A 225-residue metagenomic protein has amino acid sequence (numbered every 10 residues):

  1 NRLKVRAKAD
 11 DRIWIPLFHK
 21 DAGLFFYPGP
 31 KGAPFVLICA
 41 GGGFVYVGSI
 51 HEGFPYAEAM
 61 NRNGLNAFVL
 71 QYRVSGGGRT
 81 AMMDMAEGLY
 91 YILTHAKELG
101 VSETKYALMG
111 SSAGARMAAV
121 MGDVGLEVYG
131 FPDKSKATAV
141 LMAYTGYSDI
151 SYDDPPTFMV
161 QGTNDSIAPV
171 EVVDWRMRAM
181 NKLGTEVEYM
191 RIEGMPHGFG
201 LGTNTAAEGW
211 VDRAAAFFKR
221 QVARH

Functional and structural regions predicted by a protein language model:
N1-K31: N-terminal cap/lid segment of alpha/beta-hydrolase-fold proteins
A33-G42: Short beta-strand element of the alpha/beta-hydrolase
G48-I50, L70-E103, G202-G209: Catalytic nucleophile-loop/oxyanion-hole region of alpha/beta-hydrolase and closely related hydrolase-like folds
I50-F68: Short amphipathic alpha-helix adjacent to the substrate-entry channel of hydrolases
M83, E87-D154: Primarily recognizes the serine-hydrolase "nucleophile elbow" in alpha/beta-hydrolase and SGNH/GDSL folds
M159-Q161, D165: Short beta-strand/loop motif that positions the catalytic acidic residue of the alpha/beta-hydrolase fold
S166-W175: Conserved alpha/beta-hydrolase "acid-adjacent" motif
L183-H225: C-terminal catalytic histidine-bearing segment of alpha/beta-hydrolase fold enzymes
